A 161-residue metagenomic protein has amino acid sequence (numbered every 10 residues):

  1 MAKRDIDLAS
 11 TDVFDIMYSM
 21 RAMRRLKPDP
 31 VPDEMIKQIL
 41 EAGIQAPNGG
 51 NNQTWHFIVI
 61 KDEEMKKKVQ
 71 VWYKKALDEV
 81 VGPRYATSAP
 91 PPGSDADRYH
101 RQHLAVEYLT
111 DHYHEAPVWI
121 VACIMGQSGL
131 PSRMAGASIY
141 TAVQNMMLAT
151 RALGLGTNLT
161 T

Functional and structural regions predicted by a protein language model:
M1-K37, E41, Q53: Specificity-determining recognition surfaces
D15, E41, V71-K74, L148: Generic alpha-helical structural context detector
E41-I44, V118-T161: Small-aliphatic-rich amphipathic alpha-helix that forms the alpha element of a beta-alpha
E41-Q45, L104-E107: Glycine-rich, charged/polar anion/phosphate-binding loops that engage phosphate groups from diverse ligands
A46-N52: Glycine-rich phosphate/pyrophosphate-binding beta-alpha loops
N52, Y113-A116, A152-L153: Short gly/pro-enriched beta-turn/loop segments at secondary-structure junctions
W55-F57: A short acidic-to-branched-hydrophobic micro-motif
V59-A137: Glycine/small-residue-rich phosphate/adenosyl-binding loop
